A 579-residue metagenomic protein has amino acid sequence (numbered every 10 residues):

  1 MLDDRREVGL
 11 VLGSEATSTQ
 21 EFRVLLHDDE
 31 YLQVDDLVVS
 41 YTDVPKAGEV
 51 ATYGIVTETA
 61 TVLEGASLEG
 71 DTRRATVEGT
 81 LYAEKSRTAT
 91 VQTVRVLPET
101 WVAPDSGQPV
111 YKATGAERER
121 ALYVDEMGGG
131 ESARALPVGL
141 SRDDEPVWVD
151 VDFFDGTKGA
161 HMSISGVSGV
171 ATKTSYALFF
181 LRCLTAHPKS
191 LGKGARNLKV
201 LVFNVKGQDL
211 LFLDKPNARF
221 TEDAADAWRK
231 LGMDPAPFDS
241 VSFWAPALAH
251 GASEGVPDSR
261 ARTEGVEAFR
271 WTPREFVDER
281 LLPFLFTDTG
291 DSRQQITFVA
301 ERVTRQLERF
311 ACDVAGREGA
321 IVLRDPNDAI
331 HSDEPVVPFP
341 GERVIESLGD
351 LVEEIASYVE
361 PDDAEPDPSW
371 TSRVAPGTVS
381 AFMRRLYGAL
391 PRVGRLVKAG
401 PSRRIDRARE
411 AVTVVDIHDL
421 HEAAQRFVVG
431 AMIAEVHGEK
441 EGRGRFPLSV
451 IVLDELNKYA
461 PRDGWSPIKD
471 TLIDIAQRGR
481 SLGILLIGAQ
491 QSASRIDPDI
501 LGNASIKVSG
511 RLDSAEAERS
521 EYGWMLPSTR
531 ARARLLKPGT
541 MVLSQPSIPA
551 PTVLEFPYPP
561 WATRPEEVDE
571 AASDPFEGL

Functional and structural regions predicted by a protein language model:
M1-V167, S175, H187-N197, L201 (+1 more regions): Basic- and hydrophobic-enriched, low-structure N-terminal and domain-boundary segments that flank ATP-binding catalytic
L2, L37-T42, E84-P109, P527-L579: Phosphate-binding and hydrolysis-coupling loops of NTP-dependent motor/remodeling domains
E64-S67, D209-D214, H250-V256, A460-P461 (+3 more regions): Switch/connector loops and helix/strand junctions flanking conserved nucleotide-binding motifs in nucleotide-processing
R87, G159, R196-L198, F238-V241 (+5 more regions): Short glycine-/polar-rich loops that comprise or flank the Walker A/P-loop and associated switch/sensor motifs
V138-S242, K469, P498, L543 (+2 more regions): Glycine-rich phosphate-binding loop of nucleotide-binding enzymes
M162, V415, I487: Conserved beta-strand position immediately N-terminal to the Walker
P188-L198, V202-F203, G207-L211, P235-D474 (+2 more regions): P-loop NTPase motor domains
K230, K469-D470, D474-P560: Conserved ATP-driven motor cores of ASCE-family P-loop NTPases powering translocation/secretion/packaging/pilus
